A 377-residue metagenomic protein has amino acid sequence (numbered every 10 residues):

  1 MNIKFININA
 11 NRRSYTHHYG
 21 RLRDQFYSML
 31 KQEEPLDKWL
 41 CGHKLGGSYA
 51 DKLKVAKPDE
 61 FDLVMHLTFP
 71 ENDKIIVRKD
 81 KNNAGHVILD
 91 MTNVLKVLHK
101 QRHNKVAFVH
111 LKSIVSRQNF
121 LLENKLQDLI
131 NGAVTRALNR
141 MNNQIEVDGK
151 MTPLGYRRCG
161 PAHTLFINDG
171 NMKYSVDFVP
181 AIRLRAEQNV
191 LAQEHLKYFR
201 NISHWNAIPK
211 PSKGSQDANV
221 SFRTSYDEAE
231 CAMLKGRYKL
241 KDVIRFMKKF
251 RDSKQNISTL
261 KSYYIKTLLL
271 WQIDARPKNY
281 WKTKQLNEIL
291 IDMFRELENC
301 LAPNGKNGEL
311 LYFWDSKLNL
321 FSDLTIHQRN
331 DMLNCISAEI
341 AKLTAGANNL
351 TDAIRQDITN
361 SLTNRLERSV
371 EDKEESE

Functional and structural regions predicted by a protein language model:
M1-F61, M65-G132, S376-E377: N-terminal regions immediately upstream of nucleotidyltransferase
M1-N7, H18-K38, K254-N256, R276-E377: Terminal (often C-terminal) interaction modules
I6, G47, G85, G160-A162 (+2 more regions): Glycine-centered flexibility motif
D24, D37, D51, D59-D62 (+19 more regions): Acidic-enriched, low-complexity/disordered segments with a strong bias for Aspartate over Glutamate
L45, N83, R158, P303-K306 (+1 more regions): Intrinsically disordered, low-complexity segments enriched in small/polar residues
G46-G47, G149-I167, K266-W271, S316-D331 (+1 more regions): Amphipathic alpha-helical surface "interface" segments used for docking/oligomerization or membrane association within
D51-A56, E187-V190, F321-T325: Short, solvent-exposed polar/charged micro-motifs at secondary-structure junctions
K54, D90-A302: Catalytic cores of NTP-dependent nucleotidyl/adenyl transfer enzymes across multiple folds
